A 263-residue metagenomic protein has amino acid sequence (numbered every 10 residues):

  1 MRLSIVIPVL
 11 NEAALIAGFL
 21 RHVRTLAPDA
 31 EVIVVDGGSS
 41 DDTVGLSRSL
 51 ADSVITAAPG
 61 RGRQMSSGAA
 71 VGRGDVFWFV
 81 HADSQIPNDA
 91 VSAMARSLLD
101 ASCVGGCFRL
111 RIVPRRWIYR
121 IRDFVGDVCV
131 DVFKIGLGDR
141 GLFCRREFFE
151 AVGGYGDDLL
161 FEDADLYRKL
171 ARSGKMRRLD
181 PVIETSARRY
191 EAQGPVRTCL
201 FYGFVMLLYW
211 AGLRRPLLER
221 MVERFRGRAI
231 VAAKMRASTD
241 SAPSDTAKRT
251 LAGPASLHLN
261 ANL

Functional and structural regions predicted by a protein language model:
A14-G18, D41-L50: Acidic helix N-cap motif at the loop->helix transition within catalytic regions of sugar-transfer enzymes
R21-A30: Short, acidic, metal-binding catalytic loop of nucleotide-sugar glycosyltransferases
H22, D36-V44, S84: A conserved acidic beta->alpha catalytic loop
D42, A82-R96, R168: Acidic donor-binding/catalytic loop of UDP-sugar-dependent glycosyltransferases, especially processive GT2
T56-G72: Glycine-rich, basic loop-to-helix element that forms the pyrophosphate-binding segment of sugar-nucleotide handling
F77: Short aromatic/hydrophobic "clamp" motif used to bind/position activated sugar donors
D89-W117: Conserved donor NDP-sugar-binding/catalytic core segment of glycosyltransferases
R168-L263: Hydrophobic helical membrane-anchoring modules
